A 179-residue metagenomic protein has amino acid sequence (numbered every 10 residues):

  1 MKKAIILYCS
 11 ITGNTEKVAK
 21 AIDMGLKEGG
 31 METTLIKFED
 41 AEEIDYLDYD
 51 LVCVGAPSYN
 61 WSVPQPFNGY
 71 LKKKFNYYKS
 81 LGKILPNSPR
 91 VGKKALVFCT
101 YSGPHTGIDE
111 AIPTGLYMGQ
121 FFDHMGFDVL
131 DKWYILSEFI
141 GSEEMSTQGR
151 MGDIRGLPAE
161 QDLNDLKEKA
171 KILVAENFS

Functional and structural regions predicted by a protein language model:
K2-K27: N-terminal beta1-alpha1 ligand-phosphate binding loop
A4, T33-T34, V129-L130: Hydrophobic anchor at the start of a short beta-strand that flanks the dinucleotide cofactor-binding loop
G13, E42, P104, E138-G141: Flexible, glycine-rich phosphate/dinucleotide-binding loops and adjacent beta-alpha linkers at cofactor/substrate
K20, M24, E28, K72 (+3 more regions): Short, well-ordered alpha-helices that flank and scaffold nucleotide-derived cofactor binding pockets
K20, M31, L35-V52, S142-M145: N-terminal beta-loop-helix "entrance" segment that forms/cooperates in small-molecule cofactor or anionic ligand
F38-D131: Helix-loop-strand module that forms the ligand-binding subsite of alpha/beta enzymes
L130-S179: Glycine-rich phosphate/pyrophosphate-binding loop and the adjoining helix
